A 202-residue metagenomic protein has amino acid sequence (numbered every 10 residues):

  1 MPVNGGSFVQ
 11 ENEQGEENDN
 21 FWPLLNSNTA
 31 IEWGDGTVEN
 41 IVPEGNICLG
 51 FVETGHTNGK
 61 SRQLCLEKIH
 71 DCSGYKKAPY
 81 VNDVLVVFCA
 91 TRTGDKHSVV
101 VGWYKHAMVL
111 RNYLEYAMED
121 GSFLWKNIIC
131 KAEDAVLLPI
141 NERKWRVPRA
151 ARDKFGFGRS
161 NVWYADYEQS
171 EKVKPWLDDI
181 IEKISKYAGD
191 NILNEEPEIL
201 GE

Functional and structural regions predicted by a protein language model:
M1-I31, L114-E202: Contiguous surface segments at macromolecular interaction interfaces
M1-P79, E202: Compositionally biased, charged N-terminal/linker segments
V3, V9, V38, V42 (+9 more regions): Extended aliphatic helical segments
G55-L110: Structured, beta-strand-rich domain cores that present glycine/charged loop surfaces used to bind extended ligands
